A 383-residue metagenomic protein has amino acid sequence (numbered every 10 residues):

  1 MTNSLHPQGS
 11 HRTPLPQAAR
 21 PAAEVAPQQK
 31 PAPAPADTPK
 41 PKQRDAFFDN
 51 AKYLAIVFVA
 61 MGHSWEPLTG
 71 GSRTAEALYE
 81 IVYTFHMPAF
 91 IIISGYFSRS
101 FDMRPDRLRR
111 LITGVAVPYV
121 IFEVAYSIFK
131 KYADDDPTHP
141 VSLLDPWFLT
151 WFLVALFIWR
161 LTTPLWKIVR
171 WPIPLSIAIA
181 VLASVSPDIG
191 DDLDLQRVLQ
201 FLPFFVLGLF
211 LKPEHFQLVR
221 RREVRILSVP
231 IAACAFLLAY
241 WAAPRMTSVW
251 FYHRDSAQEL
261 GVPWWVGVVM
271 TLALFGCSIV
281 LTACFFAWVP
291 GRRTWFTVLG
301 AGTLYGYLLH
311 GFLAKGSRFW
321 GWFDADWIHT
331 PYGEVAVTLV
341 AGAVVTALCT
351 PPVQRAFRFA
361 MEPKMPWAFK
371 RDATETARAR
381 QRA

Functional and structural regions predicted by a protein language model:
T2-A383: Alpha-helical transmembrane segments and their immediate juxtamembrane cytosolic regions
